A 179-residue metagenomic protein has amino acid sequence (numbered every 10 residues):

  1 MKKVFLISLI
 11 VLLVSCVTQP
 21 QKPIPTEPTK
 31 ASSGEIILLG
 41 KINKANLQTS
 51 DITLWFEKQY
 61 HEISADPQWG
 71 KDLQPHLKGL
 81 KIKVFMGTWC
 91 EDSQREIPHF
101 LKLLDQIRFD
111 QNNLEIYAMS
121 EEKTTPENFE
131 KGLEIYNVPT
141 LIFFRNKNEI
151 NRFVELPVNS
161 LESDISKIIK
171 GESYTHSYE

Functional and structural regions predicted by a protein language model:
M1-V4: Positively charged n-region of N-terminal signal peptides that target proteins for export
V14-S15: C-terminal motif of bacterial Sec signal peptides marking the signal peptidase cleavage site
Q21-L77: N-terminal leader/targeting and pre-domain segments
Q74-Q106: Local sequence-structure signature of Cys/Sec-based thiol-disulfide redox active-site neighborhoods
K78-K81, N112, N146: Loop/turn elements at helix/coil->beta-strand transitions in domains of secreted/extracellular proteins
K83-T88, Q111-T125: Thiol-based oxidoreductase modules, predominantly thioredoxin-like and allied folds used for disulfide exchange
I116-N137, K167-I169: Thioredoxin-like thiol-disulfide oxidoreductase module
N137, I142-E179: Non-catalytic, surface beta->alpha helical segment in thiol-disulfide oxidoreductase systems
